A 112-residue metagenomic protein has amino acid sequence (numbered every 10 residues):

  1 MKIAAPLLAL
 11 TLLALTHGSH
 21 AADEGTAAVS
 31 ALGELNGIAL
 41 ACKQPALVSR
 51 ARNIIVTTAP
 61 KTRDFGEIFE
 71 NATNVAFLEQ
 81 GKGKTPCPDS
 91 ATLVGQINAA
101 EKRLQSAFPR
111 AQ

Functional and structural regions predicted by a protein language model:
M1-A5: Positively charged n-region of N-terminal signal peptides that target proteins for export
P6-L15: Bacterial N-terminal signal peptides
L8, L40-C42: A ubiquitous, low-specificity "background" feature that marks scattered single residues across proteins without
A14, V29, G33, T62 (+1 more regions): Compositionally biased, low-complexity repeat tracts
H17-A21: Sec/Tat signal peptide C-region and signal peptidase I cleavage site
A22-L40: Short N-terminal segments immediately surrounding and downstream of signal-peptide cleavage
P45, R50-Q112: Compact alpha-helical subdomains of small soluble proteins
